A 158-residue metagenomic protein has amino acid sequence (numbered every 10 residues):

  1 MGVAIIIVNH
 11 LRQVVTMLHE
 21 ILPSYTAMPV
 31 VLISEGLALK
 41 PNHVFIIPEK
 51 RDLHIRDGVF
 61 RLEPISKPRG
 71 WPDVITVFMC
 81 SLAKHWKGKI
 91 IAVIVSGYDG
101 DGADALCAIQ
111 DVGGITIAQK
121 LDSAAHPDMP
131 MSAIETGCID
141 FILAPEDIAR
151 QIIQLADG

Functional and structural regions predicted by a protein language model:
M1-G158: Conserved acid/base catalytic micro-environments in cytosolic active-site loops
